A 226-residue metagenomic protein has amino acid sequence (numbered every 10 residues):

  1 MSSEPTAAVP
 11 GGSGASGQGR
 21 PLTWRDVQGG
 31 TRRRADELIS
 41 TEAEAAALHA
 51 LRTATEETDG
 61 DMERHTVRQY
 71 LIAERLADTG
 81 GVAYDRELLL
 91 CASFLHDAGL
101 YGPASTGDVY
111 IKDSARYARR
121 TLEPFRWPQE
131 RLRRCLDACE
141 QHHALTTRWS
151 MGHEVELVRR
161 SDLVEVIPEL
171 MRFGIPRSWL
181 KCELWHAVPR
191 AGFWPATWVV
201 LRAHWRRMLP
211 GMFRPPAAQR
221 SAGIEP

Functional and structural regions predicted by a protein language model:
S2-L38, A54-A83, W127, A144-P226: Divalent metal-dependent phosphate-bond-processing catalytic cores, especially two-metal-ion Mg2+/Mn2+ enzymes that act
S40-A46, Y84-A92: Short coil-to-beta-strand
E42, A46-H49, R64, R68: N-terminal amphipathic/basic helix or basic patch
L51-E56, L100-Y101: A short, mixed-charge helix-start or loop-turn motif at secondary-structure junctions
R68-A73, V109-P124: An active-site-proximal "capping" alpha-helix that borders the catalytic cofactor pocket
A77, G102, L122-E123: Short secondary-structure capping micro-motifs at structural edges
R86-S105, Y110, S114, C135-H143: His-Asp-centered metal-binding catalytic motifs of divalent-metal-dependent phosphohydrolases/nucleases
